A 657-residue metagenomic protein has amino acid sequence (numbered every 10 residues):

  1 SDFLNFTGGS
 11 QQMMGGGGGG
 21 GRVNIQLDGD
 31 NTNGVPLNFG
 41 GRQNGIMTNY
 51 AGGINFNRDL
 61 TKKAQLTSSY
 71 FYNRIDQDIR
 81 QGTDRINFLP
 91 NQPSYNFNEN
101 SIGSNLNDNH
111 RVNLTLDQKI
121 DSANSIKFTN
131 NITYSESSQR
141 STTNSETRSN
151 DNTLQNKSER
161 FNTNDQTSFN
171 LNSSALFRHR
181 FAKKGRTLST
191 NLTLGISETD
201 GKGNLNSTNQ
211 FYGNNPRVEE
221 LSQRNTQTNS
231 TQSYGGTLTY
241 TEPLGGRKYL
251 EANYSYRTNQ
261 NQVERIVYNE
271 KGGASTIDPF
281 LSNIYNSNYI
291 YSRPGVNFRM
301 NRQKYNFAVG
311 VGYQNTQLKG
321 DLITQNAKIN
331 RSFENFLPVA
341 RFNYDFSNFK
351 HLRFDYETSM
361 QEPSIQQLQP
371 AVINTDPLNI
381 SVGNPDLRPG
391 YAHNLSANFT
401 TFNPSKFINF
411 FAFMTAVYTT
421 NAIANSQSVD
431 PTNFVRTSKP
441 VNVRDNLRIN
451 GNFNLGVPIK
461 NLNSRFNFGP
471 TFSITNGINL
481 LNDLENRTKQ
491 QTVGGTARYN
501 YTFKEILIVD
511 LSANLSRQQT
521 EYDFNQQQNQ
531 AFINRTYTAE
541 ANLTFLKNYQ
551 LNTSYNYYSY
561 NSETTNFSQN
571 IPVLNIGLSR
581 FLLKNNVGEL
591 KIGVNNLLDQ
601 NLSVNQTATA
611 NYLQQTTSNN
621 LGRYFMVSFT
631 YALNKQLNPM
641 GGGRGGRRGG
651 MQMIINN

Functional and structural regions predicted by a protein language model:
S1-T142, N162-G201, T239-Q262, N297-R299 (+14 more regions): Membrane-proximal, glycine/serine-rich, low-complexity loop/turn segments characteristic of large bacterial
F3-F6, I79-Y95, Q139-L154, D200-F211 (+12 more regions): Outer-membrane beta-barrel translocator domains and adjoining extracellular loop/strand segments of Gram-negative
G34-G40, P93-N100, T153-F161, N172 (+12 more regions): Extracytoplasmic loops and strand-loop junctions of Gram-negative outer membrane beta-barrel proteins
N44-I46, S104-L106, T163-T167, T226-S230 (+9 more regions): Replace "Gram-negative outer membrane beta-barrel proteins" with "bacterial and organellar outer membrane beta-barrel
N100, S233-G235, V267, T276-N286 (+3 more regions): Outer membrane beta-barrel strand-and-loop segments of large Gram-negative receptors, especially TonB-dependent
L250-L352, D523-N525: Signature of Gram-negative outer-membrane beta-barrel scaffolds
F336-F342, L395, A412, V493-Y501 (+3 more regions): Feature captures outer-membrane beta-barrel proteins of Gram-negative bacteria and organelles
V509-S579, T607: C-terminal beta-barrel architecture of Gram-negative outer-membrane proteins
